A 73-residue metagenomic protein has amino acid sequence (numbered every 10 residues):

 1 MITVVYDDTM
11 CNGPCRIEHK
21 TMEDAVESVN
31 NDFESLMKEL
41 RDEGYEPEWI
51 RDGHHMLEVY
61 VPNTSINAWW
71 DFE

Functional and structural regions predicted by a protein language model:
M1-C15, P62, W70: Short aromatic-glycine-(Arg/Gly/Cys) micro-motifs in beta-strand/loop hairpins
T3-V4, A25-S28, E58-Y60: Detector for intrinsically disordered, low-structure N-terminal pre-sequences
C11-E27: A short, exposed loop/beta-hairpin motif centered on an aromatic-Gly-Thr core
E34-E73: Short, mixed-charge low-complexity intrinsically disordered segments
